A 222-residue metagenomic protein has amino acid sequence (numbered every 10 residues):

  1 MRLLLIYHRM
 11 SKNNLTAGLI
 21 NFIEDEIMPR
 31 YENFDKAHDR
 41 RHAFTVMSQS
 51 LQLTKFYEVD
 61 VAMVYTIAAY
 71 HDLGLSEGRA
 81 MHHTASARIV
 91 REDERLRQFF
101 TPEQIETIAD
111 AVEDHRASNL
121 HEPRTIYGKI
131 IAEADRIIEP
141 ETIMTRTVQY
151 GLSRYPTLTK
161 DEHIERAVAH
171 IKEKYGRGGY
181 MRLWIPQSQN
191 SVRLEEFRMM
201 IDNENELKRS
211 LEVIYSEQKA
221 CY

Functional and structural regions predicted by a protein language model:
M1-R9: N-terminal amphipathic/basic-hydrophobic helices that include classical n-h-c signal peptides and signal-anchor
S11-N14, E32-Y57, Y70, N119-Y222: Divalent metal-dependent phosphate-bond-processing catalytic cores, especially two-metal-ion Mg2+/Mn2+ enzymes that act
S11-P29: Short alpha-helical hairpin
I20-D25, R40-M47, A62, I67: Short amphipathic alpha-helical segments
V46-M47, M81-L96: An active-site-proximal "capping" alpha-helix that borders the catalytic cofactor pocket
V61-G78, H82, S86, T107-R116: His-Asp-centered metal-binding catalytic motifs of divalent-metal-dependent phosphohydrolases/nucleases
I89-R124: Hydrophobic, well-structured mid-protein blocks that either form specific transmembrane helices
